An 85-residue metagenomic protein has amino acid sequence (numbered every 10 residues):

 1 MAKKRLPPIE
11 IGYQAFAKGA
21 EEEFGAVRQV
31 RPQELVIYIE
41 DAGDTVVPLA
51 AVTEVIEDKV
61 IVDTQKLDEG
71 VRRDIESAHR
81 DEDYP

Functional and structural regions predicted by a protein language model:
M1-P85: Peripheral interaction segments used for macromolecular assembly
